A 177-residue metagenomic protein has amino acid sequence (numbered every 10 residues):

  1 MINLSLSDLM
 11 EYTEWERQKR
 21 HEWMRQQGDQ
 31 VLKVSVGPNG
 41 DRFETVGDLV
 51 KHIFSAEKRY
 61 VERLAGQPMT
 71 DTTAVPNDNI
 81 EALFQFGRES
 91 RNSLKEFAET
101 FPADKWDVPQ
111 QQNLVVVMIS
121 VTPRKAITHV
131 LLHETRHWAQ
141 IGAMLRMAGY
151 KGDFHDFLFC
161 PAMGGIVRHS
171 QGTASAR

Functional and structural regions predicted by a protein language model:
S7-R25, D29-T73, L114-S175: Short, contiguous alpha-helical
G66-D104: Helix-adjacent hinge/juxtasegments
E99, S175-R177: Intrinsic disorder/low-complexity segments
T100-V116: Acidic catalytic patch
